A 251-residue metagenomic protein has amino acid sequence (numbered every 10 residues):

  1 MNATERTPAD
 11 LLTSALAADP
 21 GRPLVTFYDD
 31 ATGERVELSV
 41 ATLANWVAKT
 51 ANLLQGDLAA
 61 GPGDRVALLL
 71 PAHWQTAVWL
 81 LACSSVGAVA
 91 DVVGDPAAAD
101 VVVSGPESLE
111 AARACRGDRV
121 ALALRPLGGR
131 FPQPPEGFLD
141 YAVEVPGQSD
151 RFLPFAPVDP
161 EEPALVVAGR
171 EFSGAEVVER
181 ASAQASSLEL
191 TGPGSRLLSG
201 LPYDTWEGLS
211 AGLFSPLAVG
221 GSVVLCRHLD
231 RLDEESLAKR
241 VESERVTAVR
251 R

Functional and structural regions predicted by a protein language model:
N2-T26, P154-P157: A short N-terminal helical cap/helix-turn-helix that marks the beginning of AMP-binding/adenylate-forming
R22, G61-G63, A99, R116 (+1 more regions): A general structural motif
V25-A60, V166-L190: Conserved AMP-binding/adenylate-forming core of the ANL superfamily
L53-A88, V93-G94, P193-F214: Conserved AMP-binding/adenylate-forming
A67-L69, T76, L80-E110, D118-G128 (+3 more regions): Short beta-strand->loop structural element characteristic of the AMP-binding/adenylate-forming
W79-C83, E110-R116, F131-P135, L213-S215 (+1 more regions): Short, aromatic/basic amphipathic alpha-helical patches
V101-S187, R245, V249-R251: ANL superfamily adenylate-forming
A181-R196, Y203-R250: Conserved AMP-binding/adenylation subdomain of ANL enzymes
